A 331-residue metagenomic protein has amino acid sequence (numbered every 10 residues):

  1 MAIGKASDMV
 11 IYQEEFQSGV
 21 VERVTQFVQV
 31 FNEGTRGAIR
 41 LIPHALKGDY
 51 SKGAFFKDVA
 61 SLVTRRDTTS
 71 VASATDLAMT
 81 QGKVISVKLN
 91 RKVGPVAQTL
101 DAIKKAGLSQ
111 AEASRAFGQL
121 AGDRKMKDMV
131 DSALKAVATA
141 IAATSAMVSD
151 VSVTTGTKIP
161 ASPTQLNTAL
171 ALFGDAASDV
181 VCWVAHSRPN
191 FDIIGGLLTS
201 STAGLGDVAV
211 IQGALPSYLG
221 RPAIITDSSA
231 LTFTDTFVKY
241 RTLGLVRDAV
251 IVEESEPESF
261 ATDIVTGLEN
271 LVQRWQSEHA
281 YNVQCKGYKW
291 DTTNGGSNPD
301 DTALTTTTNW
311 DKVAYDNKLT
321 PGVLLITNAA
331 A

Functional and structural regions predicted by a protein language model:
M1-Q29, K239-G244, D248, S255-E258 (+1 more regions): Protruding loop/beta-arch "assembly-hinge" segments enriched in small, turn-prone residues
M1-V87, G220, D235, P257 (+1 more regions): N-terminal "assembly arms/tails" that initiate or stabilize quaternary assembly in self-assembling proteins
L46, A171-A176, V181-C182, G213-P216 (+3 more regions): A general structural signal for short secondary-structure junctions and capping/turn motifs
T64-R65, D192-G195, S201-T202, T234 (+1 more regions): Short helix/loop capping segments that flank catalytic or ligand/cofactor-binding pockets
Q81-M147, V181-W183, F260-Y288: Long, contiguous amphipathic alpha-helices that act as assembly "spine/axial" helices in icosahedral shell and virion
L100-D175, P299-A331: Alpha-helical scaffold segments that mediate packing/assembly in large oligomeric complexes
T139-P222: Extended, solvent-exposed, turn-rich assembly/linker loops in the middle of proteins
S187, A209-R274: Extended serine/threonine-enriched, polar tracts that run as long, contiguous segments within proteins
